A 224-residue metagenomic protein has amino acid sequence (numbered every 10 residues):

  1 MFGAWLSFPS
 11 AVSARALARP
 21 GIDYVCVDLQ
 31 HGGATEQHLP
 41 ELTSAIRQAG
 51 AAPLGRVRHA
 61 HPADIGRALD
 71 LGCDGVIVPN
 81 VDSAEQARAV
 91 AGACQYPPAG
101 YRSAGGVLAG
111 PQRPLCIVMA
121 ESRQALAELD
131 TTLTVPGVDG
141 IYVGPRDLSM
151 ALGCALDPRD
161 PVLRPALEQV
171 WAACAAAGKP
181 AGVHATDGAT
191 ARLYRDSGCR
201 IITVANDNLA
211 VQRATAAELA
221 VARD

Functional and structural regions predicted by a protein language model:
M1-H61, T134-V138: Conserved N-terminal beta1-alpha1 strand-loop-helix module at the mouth
F2-W5, V25-V27, P53-V57, V76-V78 (+4 more regions): Hydrophobic faces of well-ordered beta-strands that scaffold small-molecule active sites in alpha/beta enzyme cores
L29-G33, V81-S83, A205-V211: Short, acidic/turn-prone active-site loops that include or flank metal/cofactor- and phosphate-binding residues
A34-H38, Q86-R88, A151-G153, V211-E218: Short, charged, surface-exposed secondary-structure boundary motifs
E36-P62, G66-D70, A89-G100, G110-P111 (+2 more regions): Alpha-helix-loop-beta-strand connector modules within alpha/beta enzyme cores
A63, L69, C73-C154: Conserved anion-binding
P114-Q124, P158, R164-D224: C-terminal alpha-helical cap/extension of soluble enzyme domains
